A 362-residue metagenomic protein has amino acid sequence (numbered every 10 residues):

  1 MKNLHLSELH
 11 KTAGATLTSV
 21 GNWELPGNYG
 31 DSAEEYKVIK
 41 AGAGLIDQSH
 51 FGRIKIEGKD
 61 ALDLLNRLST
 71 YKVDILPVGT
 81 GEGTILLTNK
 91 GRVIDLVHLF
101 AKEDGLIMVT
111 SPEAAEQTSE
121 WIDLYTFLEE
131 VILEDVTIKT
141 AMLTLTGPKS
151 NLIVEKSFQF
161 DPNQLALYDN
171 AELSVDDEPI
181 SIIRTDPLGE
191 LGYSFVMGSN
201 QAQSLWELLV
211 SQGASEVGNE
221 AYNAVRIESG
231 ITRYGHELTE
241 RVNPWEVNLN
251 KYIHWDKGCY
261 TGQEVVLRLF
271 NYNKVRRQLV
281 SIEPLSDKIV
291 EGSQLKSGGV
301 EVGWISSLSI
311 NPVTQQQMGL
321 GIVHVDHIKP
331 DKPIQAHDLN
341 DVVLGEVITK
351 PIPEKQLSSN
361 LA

Functional and structural regions predicted by a protein language model:
M1-G83, L87, G91-I94: Acidic, proline/glycine-enriched N-terminal capping motif
S32-A41, I85-L96, T126-E129, L173-I183 (+1 more regions): Short amphipathic beta-strand starts and helix->beta connectors
I46-L68, T137-E155, K274-P284: Short glycine-/aliphatic-rich beta-strand segments at the starts of folded cytosolic domains
R53, L76, D95-R226, T232: Acidic, low-complexity central loop/insert segments
G58, M108, L145-G147, F195 (+4 more regions): Residue-level signal for inorganic ion chemistry
G58-L65, A115-T118, S150-V154, N200-E207 (+2 more regions): Short, conserved charged micro-motifs
N89, V97, V242, V247-Q263 (+1 more regions): Glycine-rich, small/acidic residue-mixed loop/short-helix segments
S194-S281: Anionic-ligand-binding alpha/beta catalytic cores of soluble enzymes and soluble regulatory domains that recognize
